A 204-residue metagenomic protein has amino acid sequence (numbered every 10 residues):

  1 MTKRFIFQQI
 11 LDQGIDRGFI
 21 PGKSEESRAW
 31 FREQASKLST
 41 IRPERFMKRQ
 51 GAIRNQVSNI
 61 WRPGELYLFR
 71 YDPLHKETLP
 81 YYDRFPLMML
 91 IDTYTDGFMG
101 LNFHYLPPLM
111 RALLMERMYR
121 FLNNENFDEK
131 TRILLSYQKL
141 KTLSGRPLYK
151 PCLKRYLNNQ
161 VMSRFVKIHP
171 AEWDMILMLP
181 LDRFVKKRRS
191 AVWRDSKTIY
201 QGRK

Functional and structural regions predicted by a protein language model:
M1-R28, M178-K204: N-terminal intrinsically disordered, low-complexity, charge/repeat-rich segments that act as generic
T2-Y67: Mixed-charge, Lys/Arg-rich low-complexity intrinsically disordered regions
E65-K76: Hydrophobic beta-strand signal
Y67-F69, M88, G100: Hydrophobic beta-strand residues in large extracellular and virion-surface proteins
D72-L74, T93, L106: Generic structural motif
K76-T95: Short beta-strand-centered aromatic/proline hotspots
D96-H104: Short, solvent-exposed secondary-structure boundary/capping segments
L106-K204: Intrinsically disordered, low-complexity, charged/polar segments
